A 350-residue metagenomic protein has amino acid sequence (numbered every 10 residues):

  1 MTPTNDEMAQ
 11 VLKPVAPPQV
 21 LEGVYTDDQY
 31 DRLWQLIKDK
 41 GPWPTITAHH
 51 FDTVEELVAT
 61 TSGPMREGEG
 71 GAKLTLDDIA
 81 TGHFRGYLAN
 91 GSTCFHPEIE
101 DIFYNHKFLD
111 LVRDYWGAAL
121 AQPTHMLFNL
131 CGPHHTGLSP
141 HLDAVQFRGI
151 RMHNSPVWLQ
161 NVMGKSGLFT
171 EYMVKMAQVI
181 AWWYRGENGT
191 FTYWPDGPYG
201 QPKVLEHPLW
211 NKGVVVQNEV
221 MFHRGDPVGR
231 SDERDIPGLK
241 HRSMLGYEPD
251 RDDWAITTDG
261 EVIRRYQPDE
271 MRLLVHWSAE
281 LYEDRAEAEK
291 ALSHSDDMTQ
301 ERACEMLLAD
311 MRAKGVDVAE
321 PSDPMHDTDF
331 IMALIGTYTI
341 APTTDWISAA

Functional and structural regions predicted by a protein language model:
P3, D28-Y115, T136-L138: Non-heme Fe(II)-dependent double-stranded beta-helix
P3-P14: Cationic-aromatic interfacial patches
V15, T93-C94, L159-M163, W194 (+1 more regions): Short linear interaction motifs
Q19-Y25: Short amphipathic
H50-G82, H141-D143, F147-K165, V228-V262: Charged, glycine/proline-rich intrinsically disordered loops and linkers
D52, H125-G132: Short, glycine/charge-rich beta-strand/loop segments that flank catalytic centers and engage negatively charged groups
R113-A121, C131-K240: Catalytic core of non-heme Fe(II) oxygenases with the double-stranded beta-helix
E187-A349: Catalytic core of Fe(II)/2-oxoglutarate
